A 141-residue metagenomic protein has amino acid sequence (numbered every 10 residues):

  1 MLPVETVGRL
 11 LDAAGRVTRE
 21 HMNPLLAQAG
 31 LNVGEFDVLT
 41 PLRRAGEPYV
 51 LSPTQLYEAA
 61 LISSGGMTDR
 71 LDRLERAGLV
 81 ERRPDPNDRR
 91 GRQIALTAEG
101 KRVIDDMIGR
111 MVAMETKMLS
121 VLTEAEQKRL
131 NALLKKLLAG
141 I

Functional and structural regions predicted by a protein language model:
M1, A125-I141: C-terminal regulatory/oligomerization modules of transcriptional regulators
M1-A29: N-terminal leader segment of winged-helix/HTH proteins
L11-G15, T40-E47, K135: Short, locally clustered residues in the helix-turn-helix/winged-helix DNA-binding domain
A27, E58, E75-R76: Alpha-helical residues within the helix-turn-helix
E35-L39: Short alpha-helical "packing" element that flanks the helix-turn-helix/winged-helix DNA-binding module
S63: Helix-turn-helix DNA-binding motif, specifically the short coil turn and the N-cap/start of the second
R70-A132: Charged, amphipathic alpha-helical coiled-coil/dimerization segments
